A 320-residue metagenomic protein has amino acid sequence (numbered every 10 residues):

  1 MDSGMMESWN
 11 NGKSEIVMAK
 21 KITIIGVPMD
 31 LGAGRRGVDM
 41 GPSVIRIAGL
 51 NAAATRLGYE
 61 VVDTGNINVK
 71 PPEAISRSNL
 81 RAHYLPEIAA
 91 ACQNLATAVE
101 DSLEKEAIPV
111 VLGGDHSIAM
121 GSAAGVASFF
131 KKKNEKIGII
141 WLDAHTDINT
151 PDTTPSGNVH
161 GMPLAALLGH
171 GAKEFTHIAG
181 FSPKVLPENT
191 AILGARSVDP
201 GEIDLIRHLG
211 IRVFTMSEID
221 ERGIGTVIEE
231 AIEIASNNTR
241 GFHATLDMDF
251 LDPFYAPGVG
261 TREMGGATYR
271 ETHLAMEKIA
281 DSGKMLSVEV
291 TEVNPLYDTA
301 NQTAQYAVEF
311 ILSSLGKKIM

Functional and structural regions predicted by a protein language model:
M1-G12: Short polybasic linear motifs
A19-M29, R35-V110, G121-S122, F129-N134 (+2 more regions): Catalytic cores of soluble, metal-dependent hydrolases
E104, I108-I178, S282: Active-site histidine-anchored catalytic micro-motif
G114, L142-A144, L193, A244-M248 (+1 more regions): Active-site flanking residues adjacent to catalytic metal/cofactor-binding acidic residues
A144, I148, H160-P163, L186 (+3 more regions): Internal, well-ordered alpha-helical segments in soluble enzyme and binding-protein domains
N149, V198-P200, P295-Y297: Active-site environment of divalent metal-dependent phosphoester hydrolases
I178-A179, R196-F214: Active-site-proximal loop/helix segment associated with metal-binding centers of metalloenzymes
P183-S197: An alpha-beta-alpha
